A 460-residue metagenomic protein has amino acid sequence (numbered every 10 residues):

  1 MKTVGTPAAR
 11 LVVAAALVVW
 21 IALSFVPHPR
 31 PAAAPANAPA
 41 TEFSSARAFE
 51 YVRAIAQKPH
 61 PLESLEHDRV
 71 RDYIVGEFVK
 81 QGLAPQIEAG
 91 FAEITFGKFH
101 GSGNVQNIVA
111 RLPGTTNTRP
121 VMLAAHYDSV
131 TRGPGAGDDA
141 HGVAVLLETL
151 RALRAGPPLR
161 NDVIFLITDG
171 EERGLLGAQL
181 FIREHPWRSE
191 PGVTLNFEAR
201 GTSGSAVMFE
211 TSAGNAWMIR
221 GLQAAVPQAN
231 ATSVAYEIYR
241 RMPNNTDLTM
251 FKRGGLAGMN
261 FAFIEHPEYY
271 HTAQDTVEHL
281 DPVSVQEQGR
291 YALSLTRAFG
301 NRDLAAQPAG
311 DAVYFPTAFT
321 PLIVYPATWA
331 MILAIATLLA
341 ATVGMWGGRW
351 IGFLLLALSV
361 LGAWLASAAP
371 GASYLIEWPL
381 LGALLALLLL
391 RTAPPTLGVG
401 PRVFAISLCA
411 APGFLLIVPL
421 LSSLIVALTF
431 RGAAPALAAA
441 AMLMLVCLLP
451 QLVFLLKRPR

Functional and structural regions predicted by a protein language model:
K2-V12: N-terminal membrane topogenic signal
G5, A40-S44, S64, L83 (+8 more regions): General structural signal for secondary-structure boundaries
R10, D138, S373-E377: Alpha-helical transmembrane segments of integral membrane proteins, emphasizing hydrophobic/aromatic residues
R10-S24: Hydrophobic membrane-insertion alpha-helices, especially the h-region of bacterial N-terminal signal peptides
V18-I21, L333-R460: Alpha-helical transmembrane segments of integral membrane proteins
W20-P29, F78: N-terminal, positively charged, Ser/Thr/Ala/Gly-biased leader segments that form transit/presequence-like amphipathic
R30-I323: Soluble extramembrane regions of membrane proteins in the secretory/endomembrane system
N301-L355: Charged, amphipathic alpha-helical linkers/stalks
